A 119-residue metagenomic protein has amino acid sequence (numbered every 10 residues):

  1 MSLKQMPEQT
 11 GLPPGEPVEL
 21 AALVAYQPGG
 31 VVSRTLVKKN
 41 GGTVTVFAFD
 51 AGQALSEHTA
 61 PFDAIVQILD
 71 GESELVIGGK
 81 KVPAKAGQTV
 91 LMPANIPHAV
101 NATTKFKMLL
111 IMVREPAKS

Functional and structural regions predicted by a protein language model:
M1-G41: A short, N-terminal "cap"/entry segment at the start of jelly-roll beta-barrel domains of the cupin/DSBH fold
G29-G30, N40-A60: Conserved short histidine dyad/triad with adjacent acidic residue
T43, E72-E74, K81, P97 (+1 more regions): Structural motif
L55-E57, L75-V76, M92, P97-T103: Short beta-strand His + acidic residue motifs that chelate non-heme Fe in jelly-roll/DSBH and cupin folds
F62-E74, G78: Glycine- and acidic-residue-biased ligand/ion/polar-headgroup-sensing regions
L69-D70, K85-A86, T104: A cytosolic small-molecule/anion-sensing beta-strand core signal
G79-A94: Short acidic-glycine-tyrosine-enriched beta hairpin
A94-K118: Ligand-binding loop in jelly-roll beta-barrel domains
